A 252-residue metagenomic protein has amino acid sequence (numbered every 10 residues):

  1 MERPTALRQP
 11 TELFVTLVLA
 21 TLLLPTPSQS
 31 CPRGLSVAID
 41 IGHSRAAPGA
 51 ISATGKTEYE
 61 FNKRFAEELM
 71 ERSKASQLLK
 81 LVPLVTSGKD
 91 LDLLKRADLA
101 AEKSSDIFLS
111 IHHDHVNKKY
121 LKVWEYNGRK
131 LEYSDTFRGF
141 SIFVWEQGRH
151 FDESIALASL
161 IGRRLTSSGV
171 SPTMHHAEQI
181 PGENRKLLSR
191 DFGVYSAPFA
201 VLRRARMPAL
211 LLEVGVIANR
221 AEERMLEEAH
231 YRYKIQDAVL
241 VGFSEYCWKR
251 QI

Functional and structural regions predicted by a protein language model:
E2-F14: Bacterial N-terminal signal peptides that target proteins for export
R3-P4, L19, L202: Hydrophobic residues within membrane-embedded alpha helices
E12-L22: Bacterial N-terminal signal peptides
L23-P27: N-terminal signal peptide c-region/cleavage motif recognized by signal peptidases
P32-G34, E60-I252: Active-site-proximal helix/loop segments of hydrolytic enzymes
L35-G55: Short glycine-rich His-centered loop
